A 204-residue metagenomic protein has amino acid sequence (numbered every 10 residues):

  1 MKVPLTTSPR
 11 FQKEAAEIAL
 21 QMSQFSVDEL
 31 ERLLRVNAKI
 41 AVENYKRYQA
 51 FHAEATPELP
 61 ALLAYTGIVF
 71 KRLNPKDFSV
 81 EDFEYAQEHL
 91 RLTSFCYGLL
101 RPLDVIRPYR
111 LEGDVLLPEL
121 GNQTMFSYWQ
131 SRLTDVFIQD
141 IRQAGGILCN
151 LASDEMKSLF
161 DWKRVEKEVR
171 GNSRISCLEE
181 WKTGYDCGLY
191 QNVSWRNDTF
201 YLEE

Functional and structural regions predicted by a protein language model:
M1-D77: Active-site helix-to-loop segments that bind/position phosphate- or nucleotide-bearing substrates and donors across
P75-E204: Internal, well-folded beta-alpha domain core
